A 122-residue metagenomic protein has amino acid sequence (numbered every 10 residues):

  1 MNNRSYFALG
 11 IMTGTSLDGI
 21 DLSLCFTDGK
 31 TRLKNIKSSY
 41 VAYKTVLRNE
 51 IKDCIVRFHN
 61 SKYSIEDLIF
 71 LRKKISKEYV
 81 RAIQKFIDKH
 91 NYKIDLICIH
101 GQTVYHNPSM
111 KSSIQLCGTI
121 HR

Functional and structural regions predicted by a protein language model:
M1-R122: Short acidic/glycine-rich loops and adjacent helix/strand connectors that line catalytic pockets where negatively
